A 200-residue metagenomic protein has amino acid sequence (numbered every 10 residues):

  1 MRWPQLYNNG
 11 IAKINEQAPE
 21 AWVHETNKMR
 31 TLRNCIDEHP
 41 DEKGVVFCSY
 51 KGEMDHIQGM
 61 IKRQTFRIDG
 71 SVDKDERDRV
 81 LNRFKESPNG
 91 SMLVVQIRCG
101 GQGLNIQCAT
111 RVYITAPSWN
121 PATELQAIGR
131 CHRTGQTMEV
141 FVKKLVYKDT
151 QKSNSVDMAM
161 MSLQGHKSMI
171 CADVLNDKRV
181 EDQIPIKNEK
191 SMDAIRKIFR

Functional and structural regions predicted by a protein language model:
M1-L93, I97-L104, V180-R200: Conserved Helicase C-terminal RecA-like lobe
G10-I11, G90-Q107, K148-T150, S162-L175: A broadly tuned preference for mixed-charge, low-complexity surface segments
W22-E25, G70, Y113, P117 (+1 more regions): Amphipathic alpha-helical protein-protein interaction segments
S49, G70, P117, L145-Y147: Cofactor-binding loop segments of dinucleotide-utilizing enzymes, especially the Rossmann-like FAD- and NAD(P)+-binding
G52-Q58, R77-D78, M92-E139: SF2 helicase motor core recognition
W119-I128, H132-R200: A conserved SF2-helicase RecA2
